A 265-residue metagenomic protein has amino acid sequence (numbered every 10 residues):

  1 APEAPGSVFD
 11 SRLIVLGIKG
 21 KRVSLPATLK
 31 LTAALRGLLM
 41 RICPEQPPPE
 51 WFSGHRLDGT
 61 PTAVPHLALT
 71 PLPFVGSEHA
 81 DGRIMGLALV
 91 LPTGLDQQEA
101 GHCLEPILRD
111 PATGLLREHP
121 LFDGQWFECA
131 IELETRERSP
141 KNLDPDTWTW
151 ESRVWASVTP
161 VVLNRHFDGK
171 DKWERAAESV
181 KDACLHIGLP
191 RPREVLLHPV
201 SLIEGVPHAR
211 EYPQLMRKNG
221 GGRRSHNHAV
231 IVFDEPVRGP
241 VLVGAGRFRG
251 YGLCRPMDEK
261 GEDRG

Functional and structural regions predicted by a protein language model:
A1-G265: RNA-interacting cores
